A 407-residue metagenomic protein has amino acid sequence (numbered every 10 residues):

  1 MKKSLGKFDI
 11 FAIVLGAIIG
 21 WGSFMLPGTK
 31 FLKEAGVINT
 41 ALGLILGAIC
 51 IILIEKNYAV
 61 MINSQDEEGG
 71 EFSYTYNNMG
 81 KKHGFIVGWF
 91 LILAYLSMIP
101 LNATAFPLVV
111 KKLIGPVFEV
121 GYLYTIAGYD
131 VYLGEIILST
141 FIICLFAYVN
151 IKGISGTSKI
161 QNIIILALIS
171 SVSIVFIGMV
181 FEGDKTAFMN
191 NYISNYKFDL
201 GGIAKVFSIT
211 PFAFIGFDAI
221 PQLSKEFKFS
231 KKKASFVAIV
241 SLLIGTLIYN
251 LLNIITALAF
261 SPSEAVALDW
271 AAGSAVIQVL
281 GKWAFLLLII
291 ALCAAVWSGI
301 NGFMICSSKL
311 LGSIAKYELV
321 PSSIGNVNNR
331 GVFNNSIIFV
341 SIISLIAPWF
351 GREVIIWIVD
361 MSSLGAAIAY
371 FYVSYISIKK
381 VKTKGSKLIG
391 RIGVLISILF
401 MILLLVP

Functional and structural regions predicted by a protein language model:
M1, V37-A41, F118-G134, N162-F285 (+1 more regions): Helix-loop-helix junctions that connect adjacent transmembrane segments in multi-pass membrane transporters
M1-A41, I45, I51-A59, Q65-E68 (+2 more regions): Membrane-interface "cap" regions at the ends of multi-pass membrane proteins
S23-K30, V149-S155, D184-K185, W283-A284 (+4 more regions): Transmembrane helix-loop junctions in multi-pass membrane proteins
T29, I52-I143, Y148, C293-G312 (+1 more regions): Hydrophobic transmembrane alpha-helices that form the core helical bundles of multi-pass secondary transporters
L44-G47, I114-K152, I169-V175, S336-I342 (+1 more regions): Transmembrane alpha-helical segments of multi-pass small-molecule transport proteins
M61-I62, I86, F141-I164, E226 (+2 more regions): Membrane-water interface regions at transmembrane-helix termini and the short interhelical loops of multi-pass membrane
S73-Y76, G80, K112-V117, I239-N301 (+2 more regions): TM-loop-TM module centered on a large, flexible mid-protein loop between adjacent transmembrane helices in multi-pass
V175, M361-A366, Y375-P407: A generic transmembrane alpha-helix motif of multi-pass inner-membrane proteins
